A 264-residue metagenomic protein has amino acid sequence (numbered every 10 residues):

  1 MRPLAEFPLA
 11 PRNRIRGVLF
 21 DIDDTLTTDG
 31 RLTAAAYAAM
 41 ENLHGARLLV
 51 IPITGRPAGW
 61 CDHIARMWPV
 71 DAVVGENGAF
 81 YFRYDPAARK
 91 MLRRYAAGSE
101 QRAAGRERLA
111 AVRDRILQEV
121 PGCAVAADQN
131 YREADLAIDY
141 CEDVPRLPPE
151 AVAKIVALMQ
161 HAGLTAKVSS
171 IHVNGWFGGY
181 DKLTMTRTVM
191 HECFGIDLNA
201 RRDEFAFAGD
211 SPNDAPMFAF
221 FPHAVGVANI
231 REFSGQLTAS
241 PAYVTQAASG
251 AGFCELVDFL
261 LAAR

Functional and structural regions predicted by a protein language model:
R2, P8, N13, T33 (+2 more regions): Mg2+-dependent phosphoryl-transfer enzymes with acidic/Ser/Thr/Gly-rich catalytic loops
F20: Active-site T/S-Asp motif of two-component receiver
R31-D128: Active-site phosphate-binding/coordination module
W68-D71, K90-R93, D143-V144, M185 (+1 more regions): Short, hinge-like loop/turn segments at secondary-structure boundaries
W68-P69, N77, A162, F220-F221 (+1 more regions): Short, structured coil segments at secondary-structure junctions
V112-A206, S211-F220: Conserved acidic, metal-coordinating active-site core of Asp-based, Mg2+-dependent phosphoryl-transfer enzymes
